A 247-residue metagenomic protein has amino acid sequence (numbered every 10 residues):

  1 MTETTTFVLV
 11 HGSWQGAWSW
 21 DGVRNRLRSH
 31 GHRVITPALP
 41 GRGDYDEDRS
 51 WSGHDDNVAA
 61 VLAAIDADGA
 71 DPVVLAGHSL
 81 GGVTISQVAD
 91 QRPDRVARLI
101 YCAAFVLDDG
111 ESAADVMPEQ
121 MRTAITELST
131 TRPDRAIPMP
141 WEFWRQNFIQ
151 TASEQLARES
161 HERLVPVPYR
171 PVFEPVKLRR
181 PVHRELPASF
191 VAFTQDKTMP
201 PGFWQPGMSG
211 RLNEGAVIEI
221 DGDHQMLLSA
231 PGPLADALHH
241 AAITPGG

Functional and structural regions predicted by a protein language model:
E3-D46: Conserved HGGG/HGGXW glycine-rich cap/lid loop of the alpha/beta-hydrolase fold
R33, L39-V73, D90-Q91, A114-P118: Active-site loop/oxyanion-hole signature of alpha/beta-hydrolase fold enzymes
A76-G81, I85: Gly/Ala-rich beta-loop-alpha elbow adjacent to hydrolase catalytic centers
D90, R95-V96, I100-D134, R170-V172 (+3 more regions): Flexible "cap/lid" loop of the alpha/beta hydrolase fold
E159-P181: Active-site nucleophile elbow and catalytic-triad environment of alpha/beta-hydrolase enzymes
H183-A188, L212-G215: Short, proline-enriched alpha-helix->beta-strand connector loops that line the catalytic pocket of alpha/beta-hydrolase
T194-L228, H240-A241: Conserved loop-alpha-helix segment in the C-terminal half of the alpha/beta-hydrolase fold that carries the catalytic
